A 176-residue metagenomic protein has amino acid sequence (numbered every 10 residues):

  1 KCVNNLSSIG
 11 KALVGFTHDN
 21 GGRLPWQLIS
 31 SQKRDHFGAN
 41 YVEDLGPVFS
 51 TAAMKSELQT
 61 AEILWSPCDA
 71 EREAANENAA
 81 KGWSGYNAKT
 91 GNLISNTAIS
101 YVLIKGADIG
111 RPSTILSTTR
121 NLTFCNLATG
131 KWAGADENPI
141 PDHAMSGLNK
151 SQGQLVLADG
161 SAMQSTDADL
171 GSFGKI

Functional and structural regions predicted by a protein language model:
C2-I176: Short, well-structured segments within or immediately adjacent to enzyme catalytic domains that line ligand-binding
